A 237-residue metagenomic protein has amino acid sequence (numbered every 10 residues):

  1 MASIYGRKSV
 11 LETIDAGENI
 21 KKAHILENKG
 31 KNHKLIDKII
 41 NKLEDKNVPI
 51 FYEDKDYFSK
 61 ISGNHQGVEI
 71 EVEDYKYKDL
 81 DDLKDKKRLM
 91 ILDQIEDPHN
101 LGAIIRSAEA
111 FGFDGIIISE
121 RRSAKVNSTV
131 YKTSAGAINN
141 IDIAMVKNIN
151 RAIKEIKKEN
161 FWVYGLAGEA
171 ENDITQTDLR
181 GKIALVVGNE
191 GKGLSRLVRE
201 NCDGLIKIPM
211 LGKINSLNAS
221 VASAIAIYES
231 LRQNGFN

Functional and structural regions predicted by a protein language model:
M1-D81: N-terminal positively charged helical leader segments and presequences
R7, E27, Q94, E120 (+3 more regions): Short secondary-structure boundary segments
A16-G17, K132-A137, R199-N237: Structured adenosyl-cofactor binding patch, chiefly the S-adenosyl-L-methionine
E18, K86-N172: RNA substrate-binding interface of SAM-dependent RNA methyltransferases
L80-K84, E155-I156, T175-L179: Short amphipathic alpha-helix with an adjacent loop that forms part of the alpha/beta core around
D82, I95, I104, D114-E120 (+1 more regions): Hydrophobic, well-ordered secondary-structure scaffolds
Y164-N218: Active-site/ligand-binding-proximal alpha/beta "capping" segment
